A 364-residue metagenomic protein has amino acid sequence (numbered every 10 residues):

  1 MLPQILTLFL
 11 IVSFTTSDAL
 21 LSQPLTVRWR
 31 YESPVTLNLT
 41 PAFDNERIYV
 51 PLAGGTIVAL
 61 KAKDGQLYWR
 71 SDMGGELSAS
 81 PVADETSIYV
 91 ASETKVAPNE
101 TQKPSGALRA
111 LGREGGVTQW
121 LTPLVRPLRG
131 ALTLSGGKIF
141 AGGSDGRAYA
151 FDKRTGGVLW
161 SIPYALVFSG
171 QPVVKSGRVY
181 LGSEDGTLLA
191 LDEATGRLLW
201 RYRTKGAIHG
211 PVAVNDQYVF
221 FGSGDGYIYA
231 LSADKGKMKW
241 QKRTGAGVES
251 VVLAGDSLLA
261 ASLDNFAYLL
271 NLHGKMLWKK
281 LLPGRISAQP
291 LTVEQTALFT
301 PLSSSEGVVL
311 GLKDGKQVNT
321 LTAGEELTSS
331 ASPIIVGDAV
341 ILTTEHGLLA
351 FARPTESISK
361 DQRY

Functional and structural regions predicted by a protein language model:
P3-T15: Bacterial N-terminal signal peptides
L20-V35, Q66-M73, A107-R109, V117-L124 (+6 more regions): Aromatic (tryptophan-biased) beta-strands that constitute blades/sheets of beta-rich domains
P24-R28, E294-A323: Short, positively charged, low-complexity/disordered linker segments
R28, L39, A62, I228-A233 (+1 more regions): A generic structured-segment signal
P34-T56, L77-R109, T122-Y149, I162-L189 (+5 more regions): Repeat-blade elements of multi-bladed beta-propeller folds
K61, G112, D152, D192 (+4 more regions): Structural recognition of the beta-propeller blade-terminating site
